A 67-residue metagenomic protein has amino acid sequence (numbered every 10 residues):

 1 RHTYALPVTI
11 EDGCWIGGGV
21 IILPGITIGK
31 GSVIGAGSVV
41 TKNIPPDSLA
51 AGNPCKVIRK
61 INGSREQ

Functional and structural regions predicted by a protein language model:
R1-H2: Regulatory activation segment
L6, E11-D12, G17-G18, L23-P24 (+5 more regions): Left-handed beta-helix
P46-S48, N53-Q67: Conserved beta-strand-loop-alpha-helix hinge in the C-terminal portion of ABC ATPase nucleotide-binding domains
